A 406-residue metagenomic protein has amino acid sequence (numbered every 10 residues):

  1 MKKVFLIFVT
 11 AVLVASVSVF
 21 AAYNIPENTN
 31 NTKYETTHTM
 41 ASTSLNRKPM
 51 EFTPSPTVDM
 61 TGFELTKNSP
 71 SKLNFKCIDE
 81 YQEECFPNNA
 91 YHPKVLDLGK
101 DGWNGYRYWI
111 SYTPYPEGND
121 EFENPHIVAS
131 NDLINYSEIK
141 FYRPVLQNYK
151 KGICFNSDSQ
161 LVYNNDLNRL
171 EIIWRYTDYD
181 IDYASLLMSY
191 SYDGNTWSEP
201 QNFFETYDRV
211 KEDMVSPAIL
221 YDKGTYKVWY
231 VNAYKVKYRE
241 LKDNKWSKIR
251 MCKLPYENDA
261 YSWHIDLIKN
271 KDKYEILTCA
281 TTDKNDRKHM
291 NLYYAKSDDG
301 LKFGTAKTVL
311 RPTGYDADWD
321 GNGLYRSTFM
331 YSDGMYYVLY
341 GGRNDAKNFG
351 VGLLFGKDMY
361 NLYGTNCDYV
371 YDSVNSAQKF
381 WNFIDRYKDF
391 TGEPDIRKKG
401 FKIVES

Functional and structural regions predicted by a protein language model:
V4-F20: Sec-dependent N-terminal signal peptides of Gram-positive bacterial secreted proteins and lipoproteins
V19-E27: Bacterial Sec-dependent signal peptides at the C-terminal "C-region" and cleavage site
P26-S406: Carbohydrate-active catalytic/glycan-binding domains of CAZyme proteins, especially the secreted or lumenal ectodomains
